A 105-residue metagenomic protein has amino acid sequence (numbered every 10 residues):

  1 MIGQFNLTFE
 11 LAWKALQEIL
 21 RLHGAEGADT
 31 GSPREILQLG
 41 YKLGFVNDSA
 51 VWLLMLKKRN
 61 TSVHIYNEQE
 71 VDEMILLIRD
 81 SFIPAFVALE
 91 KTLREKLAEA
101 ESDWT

Functional and structural regions predicted by a protein language model:
M1-T105: Solvent-exposed interaction patches of small proteins and small membrane subunits
